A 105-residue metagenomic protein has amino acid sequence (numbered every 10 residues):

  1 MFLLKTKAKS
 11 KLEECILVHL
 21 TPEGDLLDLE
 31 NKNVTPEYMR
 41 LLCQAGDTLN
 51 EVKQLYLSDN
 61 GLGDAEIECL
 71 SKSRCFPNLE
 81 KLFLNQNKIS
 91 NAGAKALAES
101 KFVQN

Functional and structural regions predicted by a protein language model:
M1-N33, Y56: N-terminal adaptor-interaction module of cullin-RING ubiquitin ligase components
A8-L17, P36-Q44, D64-K72, S90-E99: Leucine-rich repeat
L20-G24, P36-M39, G46-V52, D64 (+2 more regions): Structural signal for repeat-unit boundaries in curved repeat scaffolds
L27-L29, K53-L57, E80-L84: Conserved hydrophobic beta-strand positions in leucine-rich repeat
K53-E68: Short hydrophobic interaction/assembly module
E68-K88: Charged low-complexity stretches with an acidic bias
